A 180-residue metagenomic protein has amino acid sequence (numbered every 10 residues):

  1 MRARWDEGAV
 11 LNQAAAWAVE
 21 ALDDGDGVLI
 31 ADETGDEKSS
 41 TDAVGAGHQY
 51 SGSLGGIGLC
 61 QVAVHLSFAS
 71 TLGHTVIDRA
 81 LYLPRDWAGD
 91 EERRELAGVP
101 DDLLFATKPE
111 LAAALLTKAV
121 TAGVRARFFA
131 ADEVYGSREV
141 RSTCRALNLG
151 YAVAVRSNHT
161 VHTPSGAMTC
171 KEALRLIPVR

Functional and structural regions predicted by a protein language model:
M1-R4, V124-A126: Short, basic, glycine/proline-bearing loop/turn elements
R2-R85: Active-site-proximal, Lys/Arg-enriched surface segment that forms a nucleic-acid-binding/basic interface patch
W5, W87-G89, A112-A113: Short hydrophobic/aromatic-rich motifs at helix boundaries and adjacent loops
E37-S40, H74-T75, R85-D90, G136-E139 (+1 more regions): Short, well-ordered, mixed-charge alpha-helical segments that flank or form enzyme active sites
A46-H48, S53, D90, V99 (+1 more regions): Intrinsically disordered, low-complexity regions
R79, W87-L96: Short acidic, low-complexity segments enriched in Ser/Thr/Gly/Pro
R94-R180: An internal, acidic/charged active-site-proximal segment that coordinates divalent cations and/or engages
